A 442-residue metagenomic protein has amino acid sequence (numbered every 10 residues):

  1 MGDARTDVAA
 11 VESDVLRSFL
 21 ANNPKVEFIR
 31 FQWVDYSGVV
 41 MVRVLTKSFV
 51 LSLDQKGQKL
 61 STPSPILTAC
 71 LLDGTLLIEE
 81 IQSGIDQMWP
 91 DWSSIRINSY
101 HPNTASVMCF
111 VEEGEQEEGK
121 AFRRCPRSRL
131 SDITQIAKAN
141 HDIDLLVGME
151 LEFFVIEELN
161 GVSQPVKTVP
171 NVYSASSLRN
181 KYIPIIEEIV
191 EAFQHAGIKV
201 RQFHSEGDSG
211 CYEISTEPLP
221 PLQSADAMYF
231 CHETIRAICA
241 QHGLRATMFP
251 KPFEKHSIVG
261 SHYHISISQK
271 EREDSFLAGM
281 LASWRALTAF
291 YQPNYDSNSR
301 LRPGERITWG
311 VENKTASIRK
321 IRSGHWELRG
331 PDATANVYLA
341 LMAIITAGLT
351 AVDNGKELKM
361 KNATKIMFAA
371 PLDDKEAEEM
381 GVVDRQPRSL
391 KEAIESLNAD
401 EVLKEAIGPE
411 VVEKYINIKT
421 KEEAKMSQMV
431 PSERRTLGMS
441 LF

Functional and structural regions predicted by a protein language model:
M1-S205, E378-F442: ATP/Mg2+-dependent ligation/transfer catalytic cores
G2-P24, R30-V39, Q223, T234-A246 (+1 more regions): C-terminal accessory/tail domains of diverse enzymes
V34, T46, E112-G114, F154-I156 (+5 more regions): Solvent-exposed residues in well-ordered beta-strands and their adjoining turns, especially edge/terminal strands
N103, G207, G310-K314: Short, flexible loop/turn motifs enriched in small residues
A105-E115, Y212-P218, I265: Short, hydrophobic beta-strand segments
L146-E157, S163-V166, A196-T216, R245-S266 (+1 more regions): Core alpha/beta catalytic barrel or barrel-like domain that forms the active/cofactor pocket in diverse metabolic
K167-R179, E217-A225, K270: Glycine-rich tight-turn/loop motif centered on a GG-T
L178-V200, I214-P221, M228-A246: Accessory "access/gating" subregions that flank catalytic or transport cores
